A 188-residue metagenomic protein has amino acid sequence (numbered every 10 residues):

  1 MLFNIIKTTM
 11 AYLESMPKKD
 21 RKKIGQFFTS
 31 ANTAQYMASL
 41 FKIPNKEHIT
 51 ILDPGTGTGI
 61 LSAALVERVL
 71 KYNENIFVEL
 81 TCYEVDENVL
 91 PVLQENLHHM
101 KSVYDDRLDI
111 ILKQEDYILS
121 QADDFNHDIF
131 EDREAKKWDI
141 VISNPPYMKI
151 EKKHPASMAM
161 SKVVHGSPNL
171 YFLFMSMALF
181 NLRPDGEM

Functional and structural regions predicted by a protein language model:
M1-M188: SAM-dependent methyltransferase catalytic region
